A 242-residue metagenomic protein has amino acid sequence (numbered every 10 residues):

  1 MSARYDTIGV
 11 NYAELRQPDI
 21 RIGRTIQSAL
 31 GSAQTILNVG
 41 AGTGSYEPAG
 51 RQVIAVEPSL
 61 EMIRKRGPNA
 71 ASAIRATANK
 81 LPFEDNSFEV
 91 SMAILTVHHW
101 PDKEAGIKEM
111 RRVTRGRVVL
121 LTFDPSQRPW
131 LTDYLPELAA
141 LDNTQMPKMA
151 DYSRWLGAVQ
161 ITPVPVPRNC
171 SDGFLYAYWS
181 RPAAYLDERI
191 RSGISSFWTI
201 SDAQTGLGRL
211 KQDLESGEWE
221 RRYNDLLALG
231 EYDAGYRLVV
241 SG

Functional and structural regions predicted by a protein language model:
M1-L37, S45, L60-K65, S180: Conserved class I S-adenosyl-L-methionine
T35-L81: Class I SAM-dependent methyltransferase SAM/SAH-binding core
M92: A conserved beta-strand element that flanks and buttresses the S-adenosyl-L-methionine
L95-H99, T122: Short catalytic micro-motifs in class I SAM-dependent methyltransferases
E104-V118: A short glycine-rich, Lys/Arg-flanked "PGG" loop and its adjoining helix->strand segment in the class I
R117-A150, D172, Y176: Conserved class I S-adenosyl-L-methionine
I161-G242: Conserved Class I S-adenosyl-L-methionine
